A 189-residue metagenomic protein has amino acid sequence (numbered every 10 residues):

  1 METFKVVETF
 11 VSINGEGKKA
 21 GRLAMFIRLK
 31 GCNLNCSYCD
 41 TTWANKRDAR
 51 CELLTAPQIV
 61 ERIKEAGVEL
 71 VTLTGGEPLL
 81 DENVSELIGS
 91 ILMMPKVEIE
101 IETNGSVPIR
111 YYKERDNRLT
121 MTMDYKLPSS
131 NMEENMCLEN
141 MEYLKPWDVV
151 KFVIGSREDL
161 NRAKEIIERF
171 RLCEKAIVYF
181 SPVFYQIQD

Functional and structural regions predicted by a protein language model:
F4, V11, L23-A24, N35-R118: Conserved Radical SAM active-site core
S12-G17: A short beta-strand-turn-helix
K30-L34: Cys/His-enriched microdomains
L79-D189: Conserved AdoMet/S-adenosylmethionine-binding subsite of the radical SAM
